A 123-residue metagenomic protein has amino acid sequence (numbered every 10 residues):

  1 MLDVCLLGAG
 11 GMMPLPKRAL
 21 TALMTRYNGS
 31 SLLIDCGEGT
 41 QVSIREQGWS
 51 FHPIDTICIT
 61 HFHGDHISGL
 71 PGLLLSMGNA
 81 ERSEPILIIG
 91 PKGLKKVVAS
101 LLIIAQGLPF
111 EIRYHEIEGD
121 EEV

Functional and structural regions predicted by a protein language model:
M1-V123: Binuclear metal-dependent hydrolase catalytic cores
